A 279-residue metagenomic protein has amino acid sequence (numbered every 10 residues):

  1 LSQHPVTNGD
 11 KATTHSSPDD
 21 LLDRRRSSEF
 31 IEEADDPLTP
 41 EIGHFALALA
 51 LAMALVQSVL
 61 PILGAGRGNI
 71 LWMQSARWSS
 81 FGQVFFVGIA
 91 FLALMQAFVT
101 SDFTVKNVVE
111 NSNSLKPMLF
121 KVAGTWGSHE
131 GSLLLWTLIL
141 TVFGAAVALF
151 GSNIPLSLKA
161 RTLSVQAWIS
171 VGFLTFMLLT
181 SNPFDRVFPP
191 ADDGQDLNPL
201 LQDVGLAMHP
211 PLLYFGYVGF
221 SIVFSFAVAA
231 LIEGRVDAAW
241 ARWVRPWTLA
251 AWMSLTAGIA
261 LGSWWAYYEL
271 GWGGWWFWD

Functional and structural regions predicted by a protein language model:
H4, D10, H15, D20-D23: Intrinsic-disorder-associated, low-complexity terminal segments enriched in Asp/Asn/His/Tyr and depleted of Lys/Arg
V6-T7, P18, S132, L212: Intrinsic structural disorder/low-complexity segments
T7, L21-R24, E41, G66: Intrinsically disordered, low-complexity segments enriched in small/polar residues
N8-G9, E32: Long, low-complexity, tandem-repeat intrinsically disordered regions
F30-W278: Polytopic transmembrane helical bundles with strong interfacial aromatic enrichment
